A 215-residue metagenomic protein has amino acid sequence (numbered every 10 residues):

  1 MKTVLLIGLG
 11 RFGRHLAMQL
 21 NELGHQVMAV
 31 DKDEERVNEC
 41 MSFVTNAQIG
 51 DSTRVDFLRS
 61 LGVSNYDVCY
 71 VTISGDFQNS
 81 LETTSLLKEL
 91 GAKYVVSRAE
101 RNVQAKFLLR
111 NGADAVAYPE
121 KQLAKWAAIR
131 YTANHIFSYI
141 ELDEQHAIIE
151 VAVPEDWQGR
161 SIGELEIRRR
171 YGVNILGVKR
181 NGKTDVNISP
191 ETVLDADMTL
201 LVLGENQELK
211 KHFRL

Functional and structural regions predicted by a protein language model:
M1-L215: Cytosolic regulatory regions of ion transport systems
